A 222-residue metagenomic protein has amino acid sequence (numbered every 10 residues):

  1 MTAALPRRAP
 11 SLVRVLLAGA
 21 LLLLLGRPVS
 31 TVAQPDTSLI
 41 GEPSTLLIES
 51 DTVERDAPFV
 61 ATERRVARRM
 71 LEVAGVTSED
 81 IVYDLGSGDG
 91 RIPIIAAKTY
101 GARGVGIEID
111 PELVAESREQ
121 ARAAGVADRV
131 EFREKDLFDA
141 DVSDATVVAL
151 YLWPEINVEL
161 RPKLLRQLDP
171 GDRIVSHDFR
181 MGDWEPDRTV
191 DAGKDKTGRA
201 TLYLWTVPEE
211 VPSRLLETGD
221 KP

Functional and structural regions predicted by a protein language model:
R14-R27: Bacterial N-terminal signal peptides
T31-D80: S-adenosyl-L-methionine
E79-G88: Conserved class I S-adenosyl-L-methionine
G90-I94: Glycine-rich SAM-binding Motif I of class I
R103-E108: Conserved SAM-binding motif I beta-strand of class I
P111-D144: S-adenosyl-L-methionine
S143-E159: A short SAM/SAH-binding and catalytic strip from SAM-dependent methyltransferases
E155-P222: C-terminal substrate-binding/active-site "lid" region of AdoMet-derived donor-dependent transferases
